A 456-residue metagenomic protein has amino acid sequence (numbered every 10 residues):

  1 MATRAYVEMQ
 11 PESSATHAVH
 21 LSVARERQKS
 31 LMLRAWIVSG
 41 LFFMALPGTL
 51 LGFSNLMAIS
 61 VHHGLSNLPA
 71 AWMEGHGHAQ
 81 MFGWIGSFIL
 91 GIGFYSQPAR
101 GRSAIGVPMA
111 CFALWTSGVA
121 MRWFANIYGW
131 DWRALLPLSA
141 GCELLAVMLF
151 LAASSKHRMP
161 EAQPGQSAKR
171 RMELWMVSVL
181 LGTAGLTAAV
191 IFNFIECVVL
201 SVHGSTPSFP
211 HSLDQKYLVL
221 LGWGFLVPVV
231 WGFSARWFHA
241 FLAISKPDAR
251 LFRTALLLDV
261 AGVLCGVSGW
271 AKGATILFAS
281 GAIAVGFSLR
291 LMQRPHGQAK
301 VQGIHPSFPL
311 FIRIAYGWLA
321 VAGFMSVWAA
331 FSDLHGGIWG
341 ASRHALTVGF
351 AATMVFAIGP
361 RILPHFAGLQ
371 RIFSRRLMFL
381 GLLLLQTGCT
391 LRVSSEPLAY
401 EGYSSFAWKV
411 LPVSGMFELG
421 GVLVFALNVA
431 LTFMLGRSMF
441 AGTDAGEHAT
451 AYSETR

Functional and structural regions predicted by a protein language model:
A2-R456: Hydrophobic alpha-helical transmembrane segments of multi-pass integral membrane proteins
